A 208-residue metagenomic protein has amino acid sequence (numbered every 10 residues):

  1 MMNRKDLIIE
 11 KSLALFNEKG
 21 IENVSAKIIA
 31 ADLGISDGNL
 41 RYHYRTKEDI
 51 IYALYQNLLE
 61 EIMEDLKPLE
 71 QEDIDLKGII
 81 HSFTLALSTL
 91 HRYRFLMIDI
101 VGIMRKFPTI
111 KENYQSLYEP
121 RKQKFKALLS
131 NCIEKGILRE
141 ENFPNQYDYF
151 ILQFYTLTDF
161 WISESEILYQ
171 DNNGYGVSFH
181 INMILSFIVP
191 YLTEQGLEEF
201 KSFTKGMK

Functional and structural regions predicted by a protein language model:
R4, I8-K11, L58, F150: N-terminal positioning helix adjacent to the helix-turn-helix/winged-helix DNA-binding module
L7, L15, K19-D49, A53: Helix-turn-helix
L54, L58, I62, A86 (+4 more regions): Hydrophobic/aromatic residues within well-ordered alpha-helical segments
L54-I79, I98: Amphipathic alpha-helical linker/stalk segments
K67-Y93, I151: Hydrophobic alpha-helical connector segments
H91-E112, N131: Amphipathic alpha-helical segments used for helix-helix packing
T109-I137, D148-S163, F179-P190: Amphipathic alpha-helical packing segments from all-alpha helical-bundle domains
S163, I167-K208: C-terminal peripheral helix-coil segments that are non-catalytic and often amphipathic
